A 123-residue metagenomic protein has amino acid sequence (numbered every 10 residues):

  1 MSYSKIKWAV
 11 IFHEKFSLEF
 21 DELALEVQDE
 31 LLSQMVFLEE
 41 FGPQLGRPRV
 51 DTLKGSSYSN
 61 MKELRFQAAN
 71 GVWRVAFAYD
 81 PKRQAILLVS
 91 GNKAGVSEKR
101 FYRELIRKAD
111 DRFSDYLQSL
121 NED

Functional and structural regions predicted by a protein language model:
M1-V72, P81-A85, N92-D123: Basic, Lys/Arg-enriched alpha-helical interface segments
